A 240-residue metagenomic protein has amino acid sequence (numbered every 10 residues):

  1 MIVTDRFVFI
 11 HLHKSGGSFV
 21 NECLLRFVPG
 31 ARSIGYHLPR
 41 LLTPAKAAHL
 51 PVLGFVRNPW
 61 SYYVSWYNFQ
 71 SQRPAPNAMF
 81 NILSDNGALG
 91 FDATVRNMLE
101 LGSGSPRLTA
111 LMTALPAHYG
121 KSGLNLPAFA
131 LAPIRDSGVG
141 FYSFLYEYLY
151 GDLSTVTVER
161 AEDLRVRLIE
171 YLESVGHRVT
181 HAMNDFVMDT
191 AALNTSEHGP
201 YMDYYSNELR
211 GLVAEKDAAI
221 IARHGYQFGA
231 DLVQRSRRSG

Functional and structural regions predicted by a protein language model:
M1-G240: Membrane-interface amphipathic segments in extracytoplasmic regions
